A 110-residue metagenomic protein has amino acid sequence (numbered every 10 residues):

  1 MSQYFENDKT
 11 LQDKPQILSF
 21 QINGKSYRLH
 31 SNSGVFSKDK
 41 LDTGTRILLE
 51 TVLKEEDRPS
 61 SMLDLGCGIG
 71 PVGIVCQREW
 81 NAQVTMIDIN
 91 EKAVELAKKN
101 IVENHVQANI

Functional and structural regions predicted by a protein language model:
M1-G24, S33-K38: N-terminal auxiliary segments of SAM/dcSAM-dependent transferases
I22, N32, D42, D64-G68: Short glycine/serine/threonine-biased micro-segments
Y27-L29: Short, isolated positions in well-ordered beta-strands
N32-V52: Conserved SAM-binding loop and adjacent beta-strand
T45, L49-I110: Conserved SAM/SAH cofactor-binding pocket of Class I
